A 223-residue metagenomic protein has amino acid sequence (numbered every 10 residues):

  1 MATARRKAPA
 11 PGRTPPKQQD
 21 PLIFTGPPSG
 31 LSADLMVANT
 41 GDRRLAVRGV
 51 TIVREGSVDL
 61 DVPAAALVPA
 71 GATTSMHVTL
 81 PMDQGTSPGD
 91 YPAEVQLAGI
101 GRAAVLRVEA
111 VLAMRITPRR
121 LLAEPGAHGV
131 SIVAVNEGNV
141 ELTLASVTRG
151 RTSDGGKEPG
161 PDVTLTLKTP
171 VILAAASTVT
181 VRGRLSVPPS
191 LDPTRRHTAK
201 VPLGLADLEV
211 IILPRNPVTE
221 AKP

Functional and structural regions predicted by a protein language model:
M1-A10: N-terminal acidic, proline/glycine-rich, low-complexity intrinsically disordered segments
A2, G85-L112, V187-P223: Terminal connector regions
A10-I23, G30-H77, I116-T117, N139-G183: Surface-exposed binding patches on compact interaction domains or structured appendages
Q18, P27-L35, G85-E94, P125-S131 (+2 more regions): Short, solvent-exposed loop/turn segments enriched in Ser/Thr/Gly
P21, D34, V62-L67, P92 (+6 more regions): Well-ordered beta-strand positions in beta-sheet-rich domains
L22-T25, R119-P125, P223: Disulfide-bonded cysteine-rich modules in secreted/extracellular proteins, activating on the conserved Cys frameworks
V37, L80, L97, A134-N136 (+3 more regions): Hydrophobic beta-strand positions in extracellular immunoglobulin-like domains
Q84-G85, E94-E137, T148-T164: Surface-exposed beta-loop interaction hotspot
